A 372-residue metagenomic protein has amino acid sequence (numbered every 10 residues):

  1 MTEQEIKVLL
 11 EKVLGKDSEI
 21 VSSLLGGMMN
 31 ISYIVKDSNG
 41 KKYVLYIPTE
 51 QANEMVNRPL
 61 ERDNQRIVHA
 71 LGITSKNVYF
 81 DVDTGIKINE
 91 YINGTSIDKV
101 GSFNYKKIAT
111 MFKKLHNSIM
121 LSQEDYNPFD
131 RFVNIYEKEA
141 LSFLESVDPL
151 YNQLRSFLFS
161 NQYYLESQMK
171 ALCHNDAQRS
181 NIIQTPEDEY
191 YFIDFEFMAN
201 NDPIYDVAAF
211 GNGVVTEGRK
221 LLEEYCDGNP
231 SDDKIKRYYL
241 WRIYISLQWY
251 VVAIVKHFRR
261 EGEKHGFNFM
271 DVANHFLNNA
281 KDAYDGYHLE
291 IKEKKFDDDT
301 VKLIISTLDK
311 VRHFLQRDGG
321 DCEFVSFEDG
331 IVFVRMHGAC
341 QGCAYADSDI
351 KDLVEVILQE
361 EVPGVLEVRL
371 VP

Functional and structural regions predicted by a protein language model:
M1-S22: Juxta-kinase regulatory segment immediately upstream of eukaryotic protein kinase catalytic domains
S18-S23, T74-V78, G320-V325: A short linear hydrophobic-aromatic micro-motif
L24-N127: ATP-binding pocket architecture of kinase catalytic cores
M28-G40, V44-L45, F159-V207: Active-site acidic catalytic loop and adjacent metal/ATP-binding pocket of ATP-dependent phosphoryl transfer enzymes
E50, G94, Y190, M198-N200 (+1 more regions): Activation segment
T95-N152, S167-K170, A199-N200, G266-D271: A cross-family kinase active-site recognition segment
I204-D233, I243-G262, D271-N279, A283: Active-site activation/catalytic loop segments of kinase-like enzymes and analogous catalytic loops in related
N278, K292-P372: Domain-level signature for proteins that mediate thiol-based redox and metal-cofactor handling
